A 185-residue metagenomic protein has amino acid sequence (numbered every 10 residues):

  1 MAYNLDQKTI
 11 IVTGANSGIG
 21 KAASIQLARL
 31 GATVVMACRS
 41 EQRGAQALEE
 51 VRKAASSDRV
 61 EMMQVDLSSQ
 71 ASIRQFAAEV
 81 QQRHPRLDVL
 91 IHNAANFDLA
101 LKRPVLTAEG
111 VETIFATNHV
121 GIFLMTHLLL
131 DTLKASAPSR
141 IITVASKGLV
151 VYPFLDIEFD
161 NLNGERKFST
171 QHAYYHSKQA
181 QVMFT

Functional and structural regions predicted by a protein language model:
M1-T185: Rossmann-fold NAD(P)H-dependent dehydrogenase/reductase core
